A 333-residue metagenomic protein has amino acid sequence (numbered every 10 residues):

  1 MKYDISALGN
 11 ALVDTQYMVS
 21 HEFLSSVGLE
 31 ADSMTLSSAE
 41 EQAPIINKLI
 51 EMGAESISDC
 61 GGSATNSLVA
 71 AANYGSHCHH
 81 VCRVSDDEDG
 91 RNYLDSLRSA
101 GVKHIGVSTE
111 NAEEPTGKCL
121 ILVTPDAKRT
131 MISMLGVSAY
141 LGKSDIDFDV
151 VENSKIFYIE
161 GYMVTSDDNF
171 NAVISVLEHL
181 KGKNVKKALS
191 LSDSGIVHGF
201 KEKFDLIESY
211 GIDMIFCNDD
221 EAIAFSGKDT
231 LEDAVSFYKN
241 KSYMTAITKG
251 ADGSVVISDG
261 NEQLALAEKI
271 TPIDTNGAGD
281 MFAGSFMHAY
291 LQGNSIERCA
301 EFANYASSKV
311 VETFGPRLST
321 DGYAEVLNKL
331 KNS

Functional and structural regions predicted by a protein language model:
M1-H79, N92: Glycine-rich phosphate/adenosyl-contacting loop at the front of the ribokinase-like
K2-M18, G28-L36, H179, G227-S333: Conserved phosphate-binding/catalytic region of the ribokinase-like
A43-E55, A100-K103, N261-I270: Glycine/charged-rich beta-loop-alpha catalytic/anionic-binding loops adjacent to active sites
S96-E113: A glycine-rich helix N-cap at a beta->alpha junction
I105-E110, I121-D167: Conserved phosphate-binding/catalytic loop of the ribokinase/pfkB sugar-kinase fold
K118-L122, G253-V256: Short beta-strand scaffold segments in enzyme catalytic cores
S138-I146, A172, H198, E202: Active-site glycine-rich loop that binds ribose-phosphate moieties when present
I174, K181-K186, L191-L264: Conserved phosphate/ATP/ADP-binding segment of small-molecule kinases
